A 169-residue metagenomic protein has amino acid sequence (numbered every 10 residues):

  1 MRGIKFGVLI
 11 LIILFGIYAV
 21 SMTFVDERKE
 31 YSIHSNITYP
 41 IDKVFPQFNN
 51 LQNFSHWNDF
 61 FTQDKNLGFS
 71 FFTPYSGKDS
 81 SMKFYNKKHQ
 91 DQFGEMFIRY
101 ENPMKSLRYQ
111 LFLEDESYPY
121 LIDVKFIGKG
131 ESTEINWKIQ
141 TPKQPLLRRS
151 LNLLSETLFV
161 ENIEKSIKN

Functional and structural regions predicted by a protein language model:
R2, F6-G68: Hydrophobic ligand-binding cavity/cleft-lining segments
I4-I10, K65-S117, T141-P142, N169: Glycine-rich portal/gate segments that line the openings of hydrophobic small-molecule binding cavities
R28-N36, N66, S81, F93 (+3 more regions): Intrinsic-disorder/low-complexity, polar/charged segments enriched in Ser/Thr/Lys/Arg/Asp/Glu/Gln
T38-D42, R99-K105, K125-E134: A short, structured loop/turn motif at beta-sheet edges
I41, F48-L51, E95, D123 (+1 more regions): Extracytoplasmic/secreted envelope proteins and their assembly/folding machinery, especially bacterial periplasmic
K43, L154, L158, N162-K165 (+1 more regions): Extracytoplasmic/secreted proteins, especially bacterial periplasmic and envelope-associated proteins
K43-F54, M82, I98, Y109 (+1 more regions): Hydrophobic pocket/interface hotspot
Q110-E161: Beta-strand/loop substructures that line and gate deep hydrophobic ligand-binding cavities in soluble
